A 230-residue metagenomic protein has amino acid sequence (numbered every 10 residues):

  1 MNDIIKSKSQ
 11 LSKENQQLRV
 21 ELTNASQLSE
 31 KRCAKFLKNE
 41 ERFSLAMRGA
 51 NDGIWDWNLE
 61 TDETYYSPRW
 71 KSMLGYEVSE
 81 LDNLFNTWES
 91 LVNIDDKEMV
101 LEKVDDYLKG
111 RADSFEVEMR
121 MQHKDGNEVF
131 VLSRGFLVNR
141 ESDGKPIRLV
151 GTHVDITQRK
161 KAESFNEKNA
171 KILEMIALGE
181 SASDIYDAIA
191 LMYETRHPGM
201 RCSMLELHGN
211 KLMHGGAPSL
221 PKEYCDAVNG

Functional and structural regions predicted by a protein language model:
M1-E41, D95-E98, T152-K168, E174: PAS-associated C-terminal cap
N2-S9, L45, L59-V150, L173-G230: PAS/LOV-family and closely related PAS-like sensory domains
L37-D52: Sensory modules in modular signal-transduction proteins
